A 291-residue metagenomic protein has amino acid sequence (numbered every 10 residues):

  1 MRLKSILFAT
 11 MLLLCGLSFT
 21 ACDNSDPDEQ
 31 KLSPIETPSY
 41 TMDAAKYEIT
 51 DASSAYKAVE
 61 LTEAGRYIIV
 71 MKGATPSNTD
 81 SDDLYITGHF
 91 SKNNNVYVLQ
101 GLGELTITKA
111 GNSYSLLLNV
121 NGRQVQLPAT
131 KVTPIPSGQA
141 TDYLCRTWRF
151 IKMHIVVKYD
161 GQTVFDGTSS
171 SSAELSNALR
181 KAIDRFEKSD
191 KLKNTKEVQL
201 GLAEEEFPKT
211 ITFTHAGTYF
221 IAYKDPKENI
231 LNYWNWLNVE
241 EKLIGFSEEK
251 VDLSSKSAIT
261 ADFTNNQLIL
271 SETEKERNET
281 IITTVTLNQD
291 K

Functional and structural regions predicted by a protein language model:
M1-S5: Positively charged n-region of N-terminal signal peptides that target proteins for export
I6-M11: Sec-dependent N-terminal signal peptides
L17-A21: C-terminal motif of bacterial Sec signal peptides marking the signal peptidase cleavage site
N24-Y85, N93-Y233, L237-K291: Lipid interaction determinants
